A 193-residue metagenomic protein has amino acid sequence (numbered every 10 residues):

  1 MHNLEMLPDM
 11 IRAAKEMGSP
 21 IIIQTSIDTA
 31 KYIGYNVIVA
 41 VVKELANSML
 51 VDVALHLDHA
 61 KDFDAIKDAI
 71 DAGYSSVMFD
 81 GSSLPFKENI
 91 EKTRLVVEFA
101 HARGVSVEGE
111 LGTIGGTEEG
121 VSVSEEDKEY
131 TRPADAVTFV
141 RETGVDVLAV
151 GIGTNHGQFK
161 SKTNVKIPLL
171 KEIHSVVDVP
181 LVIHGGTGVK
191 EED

Functional and structural regions predicted by a protein language model:
H2-D28, N36-D52, A60-I183, V189-D193: Alpha/beta enzyme core
Y32: Cofactor-binding active-site loop characterized by glycine-rich and histidine/acidic residues
